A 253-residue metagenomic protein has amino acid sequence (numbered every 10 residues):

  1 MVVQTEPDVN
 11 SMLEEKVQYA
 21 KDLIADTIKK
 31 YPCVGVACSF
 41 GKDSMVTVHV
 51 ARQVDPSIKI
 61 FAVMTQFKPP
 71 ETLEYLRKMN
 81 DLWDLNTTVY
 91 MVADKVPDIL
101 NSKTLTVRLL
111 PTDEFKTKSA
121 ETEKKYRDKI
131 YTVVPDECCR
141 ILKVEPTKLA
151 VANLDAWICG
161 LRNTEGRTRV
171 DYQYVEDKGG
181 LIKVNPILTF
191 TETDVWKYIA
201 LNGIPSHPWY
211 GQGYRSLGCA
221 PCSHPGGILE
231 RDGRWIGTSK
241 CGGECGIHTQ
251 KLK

Functional and structural regions predicted by a protein language model:
V2-K253: Nucleotide-activated chemistry modules centered on ATP-dependent adenylation/adenylyltransferase
